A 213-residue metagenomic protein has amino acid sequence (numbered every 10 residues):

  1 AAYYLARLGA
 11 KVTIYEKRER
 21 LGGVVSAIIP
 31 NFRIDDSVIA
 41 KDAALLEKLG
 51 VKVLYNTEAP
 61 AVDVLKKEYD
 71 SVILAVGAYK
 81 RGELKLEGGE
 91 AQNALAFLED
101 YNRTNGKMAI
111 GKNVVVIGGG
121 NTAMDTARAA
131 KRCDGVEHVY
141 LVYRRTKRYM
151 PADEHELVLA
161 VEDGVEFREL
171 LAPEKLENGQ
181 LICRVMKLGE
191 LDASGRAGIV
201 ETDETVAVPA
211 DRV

Functional and structural regions predicted by a protein language model:
A1, A109-G120: Beta1/beta-strand and adjacent pyrophosphate-binding region of the FAD-binding site in flavoprotein oxidoreductases
A1-I14, T122-K131: N-terminal Rossmann-like FAD-binding beta1-loop-alpha1 element of flavoenzymes
A2-Y4, S26-A27, L84-G88, A127-A129 (+1 more regions): Short amphipathic alpha-helical segments
A6-S26, V139-R148: Glycine-rich FAD pyrophosphate-binding loop
E19-R20, V38, K85-L98: Non-heme iron-sulfur electron-transfer modules
R20, G120-T122: Residue-level detector of alpha-helix initiation sites
I28-R33: Short glycine-enriched, charge-decorated loop/helix-capping segments at active-site entrances that position
D36-G82, A96-N105, I110, R132-V213: A Rossmann-like FAD-binding core segment of flavoenzymes
